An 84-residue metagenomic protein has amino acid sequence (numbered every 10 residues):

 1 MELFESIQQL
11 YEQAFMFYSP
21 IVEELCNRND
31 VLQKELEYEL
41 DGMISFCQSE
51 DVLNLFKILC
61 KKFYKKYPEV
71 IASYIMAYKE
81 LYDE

Functional and structural regions predicted by a protein language model:
M1-E2: Short, charged, low-complexity amphipathic alpha-helix
E5-N54: Amphipathic alpha-helical interaction modules
E50-E84: Amphipathic alpha-helical binding modules
